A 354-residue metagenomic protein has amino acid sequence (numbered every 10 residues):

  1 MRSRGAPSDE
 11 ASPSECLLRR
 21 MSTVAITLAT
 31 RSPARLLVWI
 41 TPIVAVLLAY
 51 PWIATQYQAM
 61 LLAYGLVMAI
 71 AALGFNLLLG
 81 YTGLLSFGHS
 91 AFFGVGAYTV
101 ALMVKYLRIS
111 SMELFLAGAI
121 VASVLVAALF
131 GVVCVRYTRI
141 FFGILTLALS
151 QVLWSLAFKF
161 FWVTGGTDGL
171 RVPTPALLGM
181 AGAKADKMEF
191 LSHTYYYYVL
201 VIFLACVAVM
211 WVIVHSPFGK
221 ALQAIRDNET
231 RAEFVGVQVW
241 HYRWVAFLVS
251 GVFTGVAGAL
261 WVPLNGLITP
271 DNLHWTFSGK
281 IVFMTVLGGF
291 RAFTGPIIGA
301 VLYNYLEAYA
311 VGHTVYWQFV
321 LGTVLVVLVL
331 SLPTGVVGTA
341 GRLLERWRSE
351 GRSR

Functional and structural regions predicted by a protein language model:
R2-A45, R171, I225-E229, F234-Y242 (+1 more regions): Cytosolic-side transmembrane-helix boundaries in multi-pass membrane proteins
P13-I70, T99, R108-F115, L191-S192 (+1 more regions): Membrane-interfacial amphipathic/re-entrant helices at transmembrane-helix boundaries
Y50, A128, A183-A224: Alpha-helical transmembrane segments of multi-pass integral membrane proteins
P51-L107, V132-T146, L222-F234, G289-F293: Single transmembrane alpha-helix segments in multi-pass membrane proteins
Y81-V132, G179-S192, Y309: Membrane-embedded helix boundary and interhelical linker motif in transport proteins
S90, A127, R243-S331: Transmembrane alpha-helical segments in multi-pass inner-membrane proteins
L149-M188, G219, T334-G341: Extracellular/periplasmic helix-loop junction at the C-terminal end of a transmembrane helix in multi-pass membrane
I213-T254: Intracellular coupling helices
